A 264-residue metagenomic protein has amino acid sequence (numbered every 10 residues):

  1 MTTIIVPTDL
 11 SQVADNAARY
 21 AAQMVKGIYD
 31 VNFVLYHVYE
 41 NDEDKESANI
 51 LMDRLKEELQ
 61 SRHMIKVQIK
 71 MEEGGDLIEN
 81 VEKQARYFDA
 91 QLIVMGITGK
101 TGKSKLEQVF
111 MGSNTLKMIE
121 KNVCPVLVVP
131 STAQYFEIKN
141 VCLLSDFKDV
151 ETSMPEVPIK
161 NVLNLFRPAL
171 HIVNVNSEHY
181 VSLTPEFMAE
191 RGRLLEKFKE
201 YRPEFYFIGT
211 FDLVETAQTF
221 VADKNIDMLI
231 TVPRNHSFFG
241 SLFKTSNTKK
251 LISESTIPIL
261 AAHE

Functional and structural regions predicted by a protein language model:
M1-E46, N140-Y206, I226-M228, E254: Small/aliphatic-rich secondary-structure junction motif
H37, I97, N174, P233-R234 (+1 more regions): Short secondary-structure boundary segments
L51, F110-N114, E156-V157, E186-E190 (+1 more regions): Charged helix-capping and loop-helix junction motifs
M71-E79, F211-V214: Charged docking surfaces used in two-component/phosphorelay signaling
N80-F88, T216-K224: Short, well-structured alpha-helical segments in soluble
K83-T132: Hydrophobic alpha-helical segments and helix pairs
G96-K117, V232-E254: Glycine-rich, Arg-bearing micro-motifs that act as flexible, cationic patches
E254-E264: Short, flexible loop segments at boundaries between secondary-structure elements
